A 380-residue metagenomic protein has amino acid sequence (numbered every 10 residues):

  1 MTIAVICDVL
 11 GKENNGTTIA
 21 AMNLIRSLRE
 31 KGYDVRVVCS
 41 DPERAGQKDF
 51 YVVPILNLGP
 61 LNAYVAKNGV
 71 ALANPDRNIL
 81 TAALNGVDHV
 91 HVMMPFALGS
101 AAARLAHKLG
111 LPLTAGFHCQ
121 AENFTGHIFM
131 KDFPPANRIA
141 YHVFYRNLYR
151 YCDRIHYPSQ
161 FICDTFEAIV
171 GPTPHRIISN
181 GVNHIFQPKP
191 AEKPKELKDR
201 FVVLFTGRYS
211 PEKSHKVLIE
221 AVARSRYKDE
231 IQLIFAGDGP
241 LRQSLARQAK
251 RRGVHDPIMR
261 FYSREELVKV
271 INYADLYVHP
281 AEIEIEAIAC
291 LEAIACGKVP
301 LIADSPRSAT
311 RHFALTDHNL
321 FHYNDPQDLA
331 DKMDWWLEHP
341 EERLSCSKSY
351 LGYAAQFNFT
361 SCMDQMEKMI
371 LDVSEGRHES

Functional and structural regions predicted by a protein language model:
D41, F161, G181: Carbohydrate-associated surface elements
L84, F261-Y262, K269-A274: Short alpha-helical donor nucleotide-sugar binding micro-motif in glycosyltransferases
K108, A136-R154, I169: Membrane-proximal helix-turn-helix segments that form the acceptor-binding/catalytic region of lipid-linked
P194-R224, I234: Conserved donor-binding/catalytic core segment of Leloir-type glycosyltransferases
Q243-Y262: Nucleotide-activated donor-binding/catalytic signature segment of Leloir-type glycosyltransferases, i.e., the conserved
E282: Aromatic "clamp/platform" in nucleotide-sugar-dependent glycosyltransferases that forms part of the donor/acceptor
V299-D304: Short hydrophobic beta-strand element within catalytic cores of glycosyltransferases and related nucleotide-activated
L315-Q327, W335-P340: Conserved acidic donor-binding segment of nucleotide-sugar-dependent glycosyltransferases
